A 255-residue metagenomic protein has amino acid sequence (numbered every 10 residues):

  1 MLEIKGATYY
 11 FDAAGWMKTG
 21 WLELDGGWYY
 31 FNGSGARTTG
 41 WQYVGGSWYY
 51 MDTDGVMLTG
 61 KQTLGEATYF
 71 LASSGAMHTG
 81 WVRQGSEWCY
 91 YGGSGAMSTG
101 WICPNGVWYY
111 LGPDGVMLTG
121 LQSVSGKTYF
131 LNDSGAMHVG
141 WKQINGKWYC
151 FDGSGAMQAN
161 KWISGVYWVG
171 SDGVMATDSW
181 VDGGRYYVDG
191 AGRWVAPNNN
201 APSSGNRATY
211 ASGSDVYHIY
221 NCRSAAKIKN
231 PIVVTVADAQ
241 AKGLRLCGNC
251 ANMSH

Functional and structural regions predicted by a protein language model:
M1-Y217, A225, K229-V233, D238-A241: Extracellular adhesion/carbohydrate-binding repeat motifs centered on closely spaced tryptophans
L244: Residues immediately within or flanking Cys/His clusters that coordinate Zn2+ in small zinc-binding modules
C247-C250: Short cysteine-rich clusters marking metal-coordination/redox-active sites
S254-H255: Short, solvent-exposed mixed-charge patches
